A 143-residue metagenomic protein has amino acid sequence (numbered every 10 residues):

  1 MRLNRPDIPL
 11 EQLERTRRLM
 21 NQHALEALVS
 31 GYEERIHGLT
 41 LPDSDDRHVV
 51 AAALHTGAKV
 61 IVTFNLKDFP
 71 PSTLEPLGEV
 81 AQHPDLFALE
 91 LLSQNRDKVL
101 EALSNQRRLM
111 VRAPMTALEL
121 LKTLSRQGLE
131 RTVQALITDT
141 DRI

Functional and structural regions predicted by a protein language model:
M1-D7, D43-A51, N65, S104 (+1 more regions): Residue-level signal for functionally critical sites in structured catalytic/ligand-binding pockets
M1-S30, Q106-G128: PIN-domain endoribonuclease scaffold, especially VapC-family toxins
P6, R35, L39, L89-L92: Residues at structural and domain junctions
I8-E11, R15, H48, K98-E101: Generic recognition of short, well-ordered alpha-helical interface segments
R15-N21, I36, F69-P70, F87: Short, functional N-terminal and low-complexity linear motifs
L25-V60, P114, Q127-I143: Active-site neighborhoods of divalent-metal-dependent phosphate/nucleic-acid chemistry enzymes
D46-V80: Acidic, metal-binding active-site segment of PIN/NYN-like and related structure-specific nucleases
L66-I143: Acidic, PIN/NYN-like endoribonuclease modules and their adjacent C-terminal/linker elements
